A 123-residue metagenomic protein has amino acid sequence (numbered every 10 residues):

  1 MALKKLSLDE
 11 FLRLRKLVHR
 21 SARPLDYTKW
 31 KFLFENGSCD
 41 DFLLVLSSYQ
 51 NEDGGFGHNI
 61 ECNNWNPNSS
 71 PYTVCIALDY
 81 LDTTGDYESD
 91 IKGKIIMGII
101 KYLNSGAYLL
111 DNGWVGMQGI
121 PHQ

Functional and structural regions predicted by a protein language model:
M1-Q123: Preference for long, amphipathic alpha-helical scaffolds in soluble/luminal domains and all-alpha bundles
